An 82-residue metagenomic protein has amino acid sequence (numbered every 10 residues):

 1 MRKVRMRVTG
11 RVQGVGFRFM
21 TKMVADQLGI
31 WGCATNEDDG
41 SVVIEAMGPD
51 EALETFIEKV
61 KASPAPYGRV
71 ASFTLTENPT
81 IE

Functional and structural regions predicted by a protein language model:
M1-E82: Intrinsically disordered, low-complexity, mixed-charge
